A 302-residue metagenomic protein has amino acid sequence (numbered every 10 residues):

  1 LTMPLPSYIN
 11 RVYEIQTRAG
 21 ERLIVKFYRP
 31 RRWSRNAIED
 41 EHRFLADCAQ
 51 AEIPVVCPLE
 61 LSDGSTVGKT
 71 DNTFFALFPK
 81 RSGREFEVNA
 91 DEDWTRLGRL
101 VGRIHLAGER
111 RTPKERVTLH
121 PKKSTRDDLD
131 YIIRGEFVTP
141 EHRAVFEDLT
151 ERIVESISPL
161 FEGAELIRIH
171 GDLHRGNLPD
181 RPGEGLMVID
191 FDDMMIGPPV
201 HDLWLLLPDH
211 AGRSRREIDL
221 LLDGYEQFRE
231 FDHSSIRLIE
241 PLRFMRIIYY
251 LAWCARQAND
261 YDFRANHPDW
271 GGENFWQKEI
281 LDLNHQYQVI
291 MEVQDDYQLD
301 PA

Functional and structural regions predicted by a protein language model:
T2-P6: Protein kinase glycine-rich loop
I9-T17, I24-V25, P58, V154-L203 (+1 more regions): Active-site acidic catalytic loop and adjacent metal/ATP-binding pocket of ATP-dependent phosphoryl transfer enzymes
R18-P113: ATP-binding pocket architecture of kinase catalytic cores
P30, F75-V88, R126-F137, Y250-D269: A glycine-centered beta->alpha junction motif in the catalytic cores of kinase/phosphotransferase enzymes
E87-A144, A164-L166: A cross-family kinase active-site recognition segment
G135, W253-A302: ATP/Mg2+ or Mg2+-diphosphate-binding catalytic cores that bind nucleotide phosphates or diphosphates via glycine-rich
P199-E230, R246-D262: Active-site activation/catalytic loop segments of kinase-like enzymes and analogous catalytic loops in related
H233-R243: All-alpha amphipathic helical-bundle segments outside canonical DNA-binding/catalytic cores that form hydrophobic
